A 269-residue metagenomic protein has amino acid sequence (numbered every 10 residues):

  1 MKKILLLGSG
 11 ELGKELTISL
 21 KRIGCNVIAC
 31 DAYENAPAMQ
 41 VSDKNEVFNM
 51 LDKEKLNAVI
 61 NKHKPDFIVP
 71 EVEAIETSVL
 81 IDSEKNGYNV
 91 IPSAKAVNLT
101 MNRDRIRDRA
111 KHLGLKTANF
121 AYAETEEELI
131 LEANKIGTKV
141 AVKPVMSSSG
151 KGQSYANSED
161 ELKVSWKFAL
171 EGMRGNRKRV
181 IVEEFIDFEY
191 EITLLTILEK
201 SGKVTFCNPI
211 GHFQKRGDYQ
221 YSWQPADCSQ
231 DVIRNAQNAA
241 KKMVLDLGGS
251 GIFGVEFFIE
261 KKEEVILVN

Functional and structural regions predicted by a protein language model:
M1-A96, T100-M101, E127: ATP-binding N-terminal substructure of ATP-dependent carboxylate-amine bond-forming enzymes
I28, V69, V90-I91, A118 (+3 more regions): Structural detector of well-ordered beta-strand residues that form the stable sheet scaffold of enzyme domains
S78, G150-K151, E191: Glycine/Thr-rich phosphate-binding loops of Rossmann-like dinucleotide-binding domains
S93-G152, E159: A conserved helix-loop-beta module that forms one wall/lid of the active-site cleft in ATP-utilizing catalytic domains
A156-K261: Internal nucleotide-binding/catalytic subdomain
E264-N269: A short beta-strand motif that forms the metal-chelation/ATP-contact edge of phosphoryl-transfer active sites
